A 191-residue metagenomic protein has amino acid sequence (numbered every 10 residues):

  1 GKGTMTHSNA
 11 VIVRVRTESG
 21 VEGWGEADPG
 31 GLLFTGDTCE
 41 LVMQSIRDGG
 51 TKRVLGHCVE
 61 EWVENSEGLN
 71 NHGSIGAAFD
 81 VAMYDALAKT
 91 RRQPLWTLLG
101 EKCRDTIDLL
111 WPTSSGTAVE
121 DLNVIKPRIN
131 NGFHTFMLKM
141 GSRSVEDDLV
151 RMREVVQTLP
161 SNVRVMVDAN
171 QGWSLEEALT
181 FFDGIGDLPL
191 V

Functional and structural regions predicted by a protein language model:
G1-R14: Short, Gly/Pro- and small/polar-rich lid/capping loops
M5, H72-D80, A118-L122: Glycine-rich anion/phosphate-binding loops
T6-S8, E18, K102-D105: A generic structural signal for short, non-catalytic loop/turn and secondary-structure boundary residues
A10-I12, V21-W24, G76, T106 (+1 more regions): A common structural microfeature
R16-T90: Metal- or metallocofactor-binding catalytic centers and their adjacent structured scaffolds across diverse enzyme
R47, D80, Y84-D85, W96 (+2 more regions): Predominant activation on well-ordered alpha-helical scaffold segments within soluble catalytic domains
S74, V81-G116: Glycine-rich, aromatic-flanked loop segments that form ligand/cofactor-binding clefts across common enzyme folds
G100-V191: Metal-dependent enolase-superfamily TIM-barrel catalytic cores that perform enediolate-based chemistry
